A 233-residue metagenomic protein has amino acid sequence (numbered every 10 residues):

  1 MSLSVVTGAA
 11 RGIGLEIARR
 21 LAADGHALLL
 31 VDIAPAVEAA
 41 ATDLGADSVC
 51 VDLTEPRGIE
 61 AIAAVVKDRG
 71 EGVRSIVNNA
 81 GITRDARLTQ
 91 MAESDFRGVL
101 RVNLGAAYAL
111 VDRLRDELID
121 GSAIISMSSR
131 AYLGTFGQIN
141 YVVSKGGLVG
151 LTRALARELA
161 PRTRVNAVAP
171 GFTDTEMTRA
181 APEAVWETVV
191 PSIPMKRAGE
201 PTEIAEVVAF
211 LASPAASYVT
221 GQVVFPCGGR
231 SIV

Functional and structural regions predicted by a protein language model:
S2-L29, L155: Canonical Rossmann dinucleotide-binding motif of NAD(H)/NADP(H)-dependent dehydrogenases/reductases, specifically
N79-D85, G229: Conserved NAD(P)H cofactor-binding loop of Rossmann-fold oxidoreductase domains
R87-L88, D95-R97, V189: Substrate-binding pocket helix/loop in short-chain dehydrogenase/reductase
V111, S144, T152: Active-site helix of classical SDR
A160-R164, V219-G221: Short, small/polar-rich loop/turn modules that mediate ligand/substrate recognition or access, typified
I193-I204, A215: A conserved structural motif in NAD(P)-dependent oxidoreductases
A209, T220-V233: Short C-terminal tail/terminal secondary-structure segment of NAD(P)H-dependent dehydrogenase/reductase domains
